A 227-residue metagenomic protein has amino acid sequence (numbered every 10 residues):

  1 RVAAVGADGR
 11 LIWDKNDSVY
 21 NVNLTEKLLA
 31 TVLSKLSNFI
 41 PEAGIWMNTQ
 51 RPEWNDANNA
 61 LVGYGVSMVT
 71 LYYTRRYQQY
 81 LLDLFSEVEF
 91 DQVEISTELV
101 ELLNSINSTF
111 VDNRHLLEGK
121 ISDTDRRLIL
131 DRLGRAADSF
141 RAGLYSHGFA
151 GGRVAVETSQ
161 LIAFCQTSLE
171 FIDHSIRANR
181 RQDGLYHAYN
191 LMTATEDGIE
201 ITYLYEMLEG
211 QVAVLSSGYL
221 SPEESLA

Functional and structural regions predicted by a protein language model:
R1-A227: Acidic, mature catalytic/reactive cores of soluble proteins
